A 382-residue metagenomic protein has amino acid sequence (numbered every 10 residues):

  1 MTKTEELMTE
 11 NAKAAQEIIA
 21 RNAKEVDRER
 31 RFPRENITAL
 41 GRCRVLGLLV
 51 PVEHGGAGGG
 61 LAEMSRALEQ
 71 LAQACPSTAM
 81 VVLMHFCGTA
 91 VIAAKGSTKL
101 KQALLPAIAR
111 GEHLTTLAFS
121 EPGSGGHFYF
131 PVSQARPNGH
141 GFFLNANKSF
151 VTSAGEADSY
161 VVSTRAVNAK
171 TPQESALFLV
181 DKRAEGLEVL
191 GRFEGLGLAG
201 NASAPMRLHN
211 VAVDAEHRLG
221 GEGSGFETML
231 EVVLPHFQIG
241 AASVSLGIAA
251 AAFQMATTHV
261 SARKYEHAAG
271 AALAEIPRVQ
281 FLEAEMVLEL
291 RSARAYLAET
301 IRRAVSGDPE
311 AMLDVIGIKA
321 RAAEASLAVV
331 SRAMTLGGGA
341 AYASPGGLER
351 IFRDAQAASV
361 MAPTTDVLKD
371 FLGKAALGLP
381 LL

Functional and structural regions predicted by a protein language model:
T4, M8, E29-P33, G60 (+6 more regions): Residue-level recognition of alpha-helical structural elements
A20-R28, L290-R321, M334-Y342: C-terminal helix-coil-helix/basic helical segment that borders enzyme active sites and/or dimer interfaces and provides
F32-R42, L46-T152: Glycine-rich flavin
N147-E188: A short core secondary-structure module
S149-A154, L234-G240, A358-M361: Glycine-rich phosphate/pyrophosphate-binding beta-alpha loops
F193-E289: Glycine-rich beta->alpha junctions and the first turn(s) of the following alpha-helix
A242, A249, A256, M286 (+6 more regions): Amphipathic alpha-helices that form helix-helix packing interfaces
G339-L382: Glycine-rich phosphate/cofactor-binding loops in nucleotide/flavin-utilizing enzymes
